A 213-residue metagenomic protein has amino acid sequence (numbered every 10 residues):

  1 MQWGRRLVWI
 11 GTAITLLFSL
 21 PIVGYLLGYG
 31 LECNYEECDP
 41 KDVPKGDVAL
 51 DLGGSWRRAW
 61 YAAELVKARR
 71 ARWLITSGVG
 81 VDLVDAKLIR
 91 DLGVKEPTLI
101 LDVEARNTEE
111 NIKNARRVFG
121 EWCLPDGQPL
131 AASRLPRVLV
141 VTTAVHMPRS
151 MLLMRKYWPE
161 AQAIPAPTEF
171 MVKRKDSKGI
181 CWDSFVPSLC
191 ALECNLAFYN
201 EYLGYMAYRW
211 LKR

Functional and structural regions predicted by a protein language model:
M1-I10: Cytosolic-side transmembrane helix boundary signature
T12-A191, N195: A structural signal for short, hydrophobic/glycine-enriched beta-strand patches
C190-R213: Structured C-terminal subdomain patch of bacterial secreted/periplasmic proteins
